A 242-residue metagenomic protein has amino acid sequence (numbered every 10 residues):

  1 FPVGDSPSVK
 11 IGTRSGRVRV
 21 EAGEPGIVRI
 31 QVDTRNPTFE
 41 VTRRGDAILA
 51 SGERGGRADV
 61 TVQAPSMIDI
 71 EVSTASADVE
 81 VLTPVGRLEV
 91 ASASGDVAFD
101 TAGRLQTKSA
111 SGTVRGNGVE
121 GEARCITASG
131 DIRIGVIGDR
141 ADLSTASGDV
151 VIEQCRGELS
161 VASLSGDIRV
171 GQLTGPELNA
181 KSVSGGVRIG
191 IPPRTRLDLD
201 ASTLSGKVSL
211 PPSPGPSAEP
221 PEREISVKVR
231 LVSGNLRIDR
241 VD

Functional and structural regions predicted by a protein language model:
F1-D242: Intrinsically disordered, low-complexity terminal regions
